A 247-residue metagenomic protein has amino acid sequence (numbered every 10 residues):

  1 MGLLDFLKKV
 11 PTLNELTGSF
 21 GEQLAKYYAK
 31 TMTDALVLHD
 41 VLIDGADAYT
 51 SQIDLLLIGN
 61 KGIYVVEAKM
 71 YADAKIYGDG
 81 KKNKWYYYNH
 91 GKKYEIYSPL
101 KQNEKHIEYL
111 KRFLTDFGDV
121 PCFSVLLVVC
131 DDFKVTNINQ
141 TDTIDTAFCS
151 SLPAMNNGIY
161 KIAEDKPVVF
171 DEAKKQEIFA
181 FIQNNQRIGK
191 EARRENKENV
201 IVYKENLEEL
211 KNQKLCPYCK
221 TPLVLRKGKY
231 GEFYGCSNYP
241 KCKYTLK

Functional and structural regions predicted by a protein language model:
M1-Q52, I58-I63, K69-A72, Y77 (+1 more regions): Surface-exposed interaction regions that form or flank ligand-binding interfaces
K81-N83: TOPRIM-like Mg2+-dependent DNA-processing core and adjacent phosphate-binding/basic surface
